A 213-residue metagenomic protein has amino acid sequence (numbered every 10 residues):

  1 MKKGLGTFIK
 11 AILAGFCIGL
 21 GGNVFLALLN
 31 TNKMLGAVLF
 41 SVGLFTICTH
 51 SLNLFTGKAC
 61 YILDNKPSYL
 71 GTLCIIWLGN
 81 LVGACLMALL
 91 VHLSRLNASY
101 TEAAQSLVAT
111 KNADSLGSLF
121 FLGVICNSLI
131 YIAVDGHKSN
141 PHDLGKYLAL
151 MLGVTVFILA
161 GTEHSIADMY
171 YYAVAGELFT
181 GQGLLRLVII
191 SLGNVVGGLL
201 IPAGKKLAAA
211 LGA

Functional and structural regions predicted by a protein language model:
M1-A213: Alpha-helical transmembrane segments and their helix-helix packing motifs
